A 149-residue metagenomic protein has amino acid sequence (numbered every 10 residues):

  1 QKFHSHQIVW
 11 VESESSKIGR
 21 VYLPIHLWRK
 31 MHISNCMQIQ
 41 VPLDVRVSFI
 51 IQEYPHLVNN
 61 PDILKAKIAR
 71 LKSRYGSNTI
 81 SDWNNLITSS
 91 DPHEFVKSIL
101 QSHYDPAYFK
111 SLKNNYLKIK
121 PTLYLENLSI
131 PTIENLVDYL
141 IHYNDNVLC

Functional and structural regions predicted by a protein language model:
Q1-R29: Conserved nucleotide-sensing/catalytic segment adjacent to the nucleotide-binding pocket in NTP-handling enzymes
R29-C149: Conserved NTP phosphate-binding and transfer environment spanning the P-loop NTPase/kinase superfamily
